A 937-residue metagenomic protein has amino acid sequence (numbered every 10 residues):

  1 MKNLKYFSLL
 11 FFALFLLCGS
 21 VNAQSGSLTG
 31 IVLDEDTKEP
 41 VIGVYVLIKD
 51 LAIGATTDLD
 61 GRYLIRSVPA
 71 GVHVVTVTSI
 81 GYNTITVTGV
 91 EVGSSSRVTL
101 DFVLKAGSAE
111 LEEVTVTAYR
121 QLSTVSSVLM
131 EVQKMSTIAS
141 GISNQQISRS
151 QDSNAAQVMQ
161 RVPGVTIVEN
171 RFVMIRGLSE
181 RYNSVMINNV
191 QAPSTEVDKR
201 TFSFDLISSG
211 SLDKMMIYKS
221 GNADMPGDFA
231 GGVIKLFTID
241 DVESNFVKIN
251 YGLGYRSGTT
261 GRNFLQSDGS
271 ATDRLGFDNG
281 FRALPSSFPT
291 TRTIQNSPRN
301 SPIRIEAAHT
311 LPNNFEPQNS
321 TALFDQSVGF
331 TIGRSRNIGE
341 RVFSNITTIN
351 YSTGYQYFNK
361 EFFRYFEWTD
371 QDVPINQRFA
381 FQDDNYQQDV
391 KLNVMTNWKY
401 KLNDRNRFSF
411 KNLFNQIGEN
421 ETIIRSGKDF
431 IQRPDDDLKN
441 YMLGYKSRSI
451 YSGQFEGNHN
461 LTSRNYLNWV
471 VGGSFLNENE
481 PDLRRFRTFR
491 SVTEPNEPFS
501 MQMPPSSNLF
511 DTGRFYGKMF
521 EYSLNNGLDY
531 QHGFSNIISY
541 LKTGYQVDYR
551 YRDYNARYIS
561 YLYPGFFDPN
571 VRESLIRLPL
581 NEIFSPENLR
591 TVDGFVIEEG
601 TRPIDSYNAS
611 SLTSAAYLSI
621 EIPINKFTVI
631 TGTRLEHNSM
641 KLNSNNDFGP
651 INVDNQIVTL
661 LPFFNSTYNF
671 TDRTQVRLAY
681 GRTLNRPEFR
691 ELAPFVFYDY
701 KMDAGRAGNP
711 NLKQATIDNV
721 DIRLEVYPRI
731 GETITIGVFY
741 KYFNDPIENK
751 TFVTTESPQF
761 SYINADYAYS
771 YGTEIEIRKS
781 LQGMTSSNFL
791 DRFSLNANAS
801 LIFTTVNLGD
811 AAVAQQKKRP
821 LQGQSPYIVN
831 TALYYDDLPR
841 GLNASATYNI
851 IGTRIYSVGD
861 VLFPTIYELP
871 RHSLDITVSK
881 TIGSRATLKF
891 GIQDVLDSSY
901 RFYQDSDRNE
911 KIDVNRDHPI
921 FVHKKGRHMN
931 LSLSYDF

Functional and structural regions predicted by a protein language model:
S27, S297, I305, H309-I423 (+2 more regions): Transmembrane beta-barrel wall of Gram-negative outer-membrane proteins
L33-T37, V44-L47, T78-I80, G93 (+3 more regions): Short, acidic, small-residue-rich periplasmic hinge/interaction motif at the N-terminus of Gram-negative outer-membrane
L64-S67, R161-P163, V190-K219, I239 (+1 more regions): Short acidic/polar hinge/loop motifs at secondary-structure boundaries that mediate gating or recognition
V190-Q191, N479, N496-M503, Y551 (+8 more regions): Surface-exposed extracellular loop regions of Gram-negative outer-membrane beta-barrel proteins, predominantly
D241-F246, N337-S344, D404-R405, T462-Y466 (+8 more regions): Short loop/turn motifs that connect adjacent beta-strands in outer-membrane beta-barrel proteins
M503-P504, R514-F515, M519, S523 (+8 more regions): Outer membrane beta-barrel strand-and-loop segments of large Gram-negative receptors, especially TonB-dependent
V738-Y742, Q759-R854: Gram-negative outer-membrane beta-barrel transporters
I850-S857, K880-F937: C-terminal beta-signal and adjacent terminal beta-strands/loops of Gram-negative outer-membrane beta-barrel proteins
